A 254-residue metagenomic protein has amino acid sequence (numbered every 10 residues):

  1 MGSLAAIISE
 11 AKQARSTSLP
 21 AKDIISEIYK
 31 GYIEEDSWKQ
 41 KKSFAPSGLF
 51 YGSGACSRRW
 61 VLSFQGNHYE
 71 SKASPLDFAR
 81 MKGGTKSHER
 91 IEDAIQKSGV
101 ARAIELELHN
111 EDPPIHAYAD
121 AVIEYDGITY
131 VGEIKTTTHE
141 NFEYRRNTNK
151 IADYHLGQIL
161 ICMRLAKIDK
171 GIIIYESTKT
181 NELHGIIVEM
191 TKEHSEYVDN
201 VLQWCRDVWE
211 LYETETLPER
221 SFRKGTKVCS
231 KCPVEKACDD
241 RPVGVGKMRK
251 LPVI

Functional and structural regions predicted by a protein language model:
M1-V131, T138-R145, I254: Metal-dependent nuclease catalytic cores that hydrolyze phosphodiester bonds in DNA/RNA, characterized by
K12-S16, P20, N149, I161 (+1 more regions): Metal-dependent nuclease catalytic regions and adjoining charged, substrate-binding loops involved in nucleic-acid end
K86, R90, G157-I161, L165: Short amphipathic alpha-helical face segments that pack within enzyme cores and frequently flank/anchor catalytic
I134-T136, Y175: Residue-level recognition of conserved beta-strand positions in structured domain cores
I151-H155: Short, conserved glycine- and acidic-residue-centered signature motifs in active-site or ligand-binding loops
